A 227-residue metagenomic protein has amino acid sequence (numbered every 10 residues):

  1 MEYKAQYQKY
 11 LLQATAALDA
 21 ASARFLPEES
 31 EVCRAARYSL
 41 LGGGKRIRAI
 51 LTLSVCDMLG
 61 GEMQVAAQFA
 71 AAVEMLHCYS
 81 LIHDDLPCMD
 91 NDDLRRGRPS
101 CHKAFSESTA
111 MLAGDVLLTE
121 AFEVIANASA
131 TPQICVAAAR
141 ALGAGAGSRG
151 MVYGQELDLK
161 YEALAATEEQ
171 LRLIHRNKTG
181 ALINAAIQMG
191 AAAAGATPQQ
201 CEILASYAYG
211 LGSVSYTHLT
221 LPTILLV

Functional and structural regions predicted by a protein language model:
M1-A21: N-terminal amphipathic/basic leader segments beginning at the initiator methionine
L12, S22, L26-Y216: Mg2+-dependent prenyl diphosphate-binding active-site environment of isoprenoid biosynthetic enzymes
T217-T223: Conserved small/polar residues in nucleotide/adenosyl-binding loops
